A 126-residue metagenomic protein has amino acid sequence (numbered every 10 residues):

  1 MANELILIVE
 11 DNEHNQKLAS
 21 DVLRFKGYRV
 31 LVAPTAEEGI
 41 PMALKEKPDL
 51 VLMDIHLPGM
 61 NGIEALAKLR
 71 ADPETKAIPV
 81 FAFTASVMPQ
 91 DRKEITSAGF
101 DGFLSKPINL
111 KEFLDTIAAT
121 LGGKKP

Functional and structural regions predicted by a protein language model:
E10: Conserved acidic carboxylate
H14, T35-E38, N61-A67: Acidic catalytic/metal-coordinating carboxylates
K17-F25: Charged docking surfaces used in two-component/phosphorelay signaling
G27-P34, M42, L104: Short hydrophobic/Thr-rich beta-strand motif most characteristic of the beta2 strand and flanking loop of CheY-like
D54, T84: Active-site residues of response regulator receiver
P58-N61, A67, K76, M88: The feature encodes the CheY-like receiver
G62, I95-L104: As written
I108-I117: C-terminal output helix
